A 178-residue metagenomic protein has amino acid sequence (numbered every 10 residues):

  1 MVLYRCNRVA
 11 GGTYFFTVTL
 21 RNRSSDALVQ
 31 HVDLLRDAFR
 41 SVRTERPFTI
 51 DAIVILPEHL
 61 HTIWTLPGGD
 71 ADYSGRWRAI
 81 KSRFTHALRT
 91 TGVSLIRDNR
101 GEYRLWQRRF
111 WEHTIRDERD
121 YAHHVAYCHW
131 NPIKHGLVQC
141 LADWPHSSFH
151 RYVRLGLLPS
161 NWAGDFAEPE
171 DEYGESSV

Functional and structural regions predicted by a protein language model:
M1-V178: Short catalytic/metal-binding and nucleic-acid-binding patches
